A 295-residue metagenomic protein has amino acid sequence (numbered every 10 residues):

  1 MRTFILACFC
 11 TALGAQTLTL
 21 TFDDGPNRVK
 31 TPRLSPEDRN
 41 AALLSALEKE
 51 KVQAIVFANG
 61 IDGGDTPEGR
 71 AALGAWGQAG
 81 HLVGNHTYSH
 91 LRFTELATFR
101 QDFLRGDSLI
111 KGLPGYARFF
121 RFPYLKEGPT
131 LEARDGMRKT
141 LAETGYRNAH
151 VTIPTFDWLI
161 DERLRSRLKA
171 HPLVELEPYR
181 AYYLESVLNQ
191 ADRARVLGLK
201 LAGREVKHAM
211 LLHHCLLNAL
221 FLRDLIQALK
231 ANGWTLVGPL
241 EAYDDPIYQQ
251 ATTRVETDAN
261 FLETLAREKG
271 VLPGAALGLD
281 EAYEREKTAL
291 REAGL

Functional and structural regions predicted by a protein language model:
R2-L13: Sec-dependent N-terminal signal peptides
A12-A15, P129: N-terminal processing/targeting junctions
A15-L125, M210, A228, D244: Active-site beta->alpha N-cap acidic-glycine motif
G25-E37, T94, R165-A170, L176 (+2 more regions): Acidic/histidine-rich helix-loop elements that form or flank divalent-metal/phosphate-binding sites at the catalytic
E50-K51, H150, R204, H214-L295: C-terminal domain-boundary segment and adjacent tail
G64-E68, Y88-T235, E241: Catalytic domains of cell-wall/extracellular-matrix polysaccharide-remodeling enzymes, centered on de-N-acetylation
